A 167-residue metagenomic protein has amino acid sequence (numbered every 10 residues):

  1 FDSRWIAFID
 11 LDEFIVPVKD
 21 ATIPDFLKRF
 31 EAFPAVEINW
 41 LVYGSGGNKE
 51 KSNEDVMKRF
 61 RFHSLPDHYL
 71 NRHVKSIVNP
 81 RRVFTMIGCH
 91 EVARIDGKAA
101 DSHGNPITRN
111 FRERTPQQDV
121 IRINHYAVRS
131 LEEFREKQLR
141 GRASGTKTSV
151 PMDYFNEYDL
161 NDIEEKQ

Functional and structural regions predicted by a protein language model:
F1-D2, E31: Proline-centered flexible-loop/turn and helix-kink motifs
S3-V16: Short beta-strand-to-loop acidic/aromatic patch adjacent to the donor-nucleotide binding site
P17-Q167: Catalytic-site signature of metal-activated, phosphate-bearing donor transferases, centered on the GT-A/GT-A-like
